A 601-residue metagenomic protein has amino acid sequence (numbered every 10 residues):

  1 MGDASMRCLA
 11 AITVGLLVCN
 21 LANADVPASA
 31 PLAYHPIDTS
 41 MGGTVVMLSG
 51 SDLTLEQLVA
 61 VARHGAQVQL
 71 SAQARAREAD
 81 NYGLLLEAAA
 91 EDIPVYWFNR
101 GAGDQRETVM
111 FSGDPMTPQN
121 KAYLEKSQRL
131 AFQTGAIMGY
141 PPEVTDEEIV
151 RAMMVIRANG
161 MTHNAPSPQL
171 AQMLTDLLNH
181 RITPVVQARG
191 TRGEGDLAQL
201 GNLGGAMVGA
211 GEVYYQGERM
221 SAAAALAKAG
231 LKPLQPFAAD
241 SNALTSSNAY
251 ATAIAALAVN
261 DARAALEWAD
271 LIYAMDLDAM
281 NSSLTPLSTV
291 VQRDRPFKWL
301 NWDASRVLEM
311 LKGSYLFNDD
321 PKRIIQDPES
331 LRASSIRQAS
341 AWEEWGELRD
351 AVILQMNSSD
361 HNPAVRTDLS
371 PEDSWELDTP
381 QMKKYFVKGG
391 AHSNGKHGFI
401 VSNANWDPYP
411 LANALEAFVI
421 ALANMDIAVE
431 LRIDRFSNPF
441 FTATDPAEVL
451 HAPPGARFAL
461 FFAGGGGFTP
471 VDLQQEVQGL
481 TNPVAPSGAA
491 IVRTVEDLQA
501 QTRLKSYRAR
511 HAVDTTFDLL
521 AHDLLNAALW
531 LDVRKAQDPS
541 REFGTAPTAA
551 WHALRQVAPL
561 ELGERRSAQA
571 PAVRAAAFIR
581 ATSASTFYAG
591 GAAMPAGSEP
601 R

Functional and structural regions predicted by a protein language model:
G2-A10: Positively charged n-region of N-terminal signal peptides that target proteins for export
A10-N20: Bacterial N-terminal signal peptides
A22-A24: Boundary at the C-terminal end of the N-terminal hydrophobic targeting segment
V26-L84, A88-A90, T134, M138-G139 (+3 more regions): C-terminal auxiliary extensions adjacent to catalytic cores
Q67-Y96, G101-Y214: Long, structured ligand/cofactor-binding scaffold of large enzymes
